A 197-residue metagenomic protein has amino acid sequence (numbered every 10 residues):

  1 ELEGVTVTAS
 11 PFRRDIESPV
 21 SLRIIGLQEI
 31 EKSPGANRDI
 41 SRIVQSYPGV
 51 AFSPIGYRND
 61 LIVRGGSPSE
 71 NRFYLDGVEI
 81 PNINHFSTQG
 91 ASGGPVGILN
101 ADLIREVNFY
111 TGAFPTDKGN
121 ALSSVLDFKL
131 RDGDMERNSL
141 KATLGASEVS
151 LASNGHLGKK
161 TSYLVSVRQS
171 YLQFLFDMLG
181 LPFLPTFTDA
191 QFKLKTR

Functional and structural regions predicted by a protein language model:
E1-P34, P68, D76: Short, acidic, small-residue-rich periplasmic hinge/interaction motif at the N-terminus of Gram-negative outer-membrane
K32, R38-N82, R105-E106: Extracytoplasmic beta-strand/coil segments of soluble accessory domains associated with Gram-negative outer-membrane
I43, R64, Y110, K129 (+3 more regions): Transmembrane beta-barrel domains of outer membrane proteins
S46-P48, P95-S139, S150: A beta-strand signature from Gram-negative outer-membrane beta-barrel systems, especially the internal plug domain
L61, V78-F109: Short acidic/polar hinge/loop motifs at secondary-structure boundaries that mediate gating or recognition
S69-N71, L103, E136-L140, K159-Y163: Outer-envelope beta-barrel architecture signal
T111-A113, L130-D132, L144-E148, L157 (+1 more regions): Transmembrane beta-strands of outer-membrane beta-barrel pores
G145-Q169, L181-R197: Transmembrane beta-barrel wall of Gram-negative outer-membrane proteins
